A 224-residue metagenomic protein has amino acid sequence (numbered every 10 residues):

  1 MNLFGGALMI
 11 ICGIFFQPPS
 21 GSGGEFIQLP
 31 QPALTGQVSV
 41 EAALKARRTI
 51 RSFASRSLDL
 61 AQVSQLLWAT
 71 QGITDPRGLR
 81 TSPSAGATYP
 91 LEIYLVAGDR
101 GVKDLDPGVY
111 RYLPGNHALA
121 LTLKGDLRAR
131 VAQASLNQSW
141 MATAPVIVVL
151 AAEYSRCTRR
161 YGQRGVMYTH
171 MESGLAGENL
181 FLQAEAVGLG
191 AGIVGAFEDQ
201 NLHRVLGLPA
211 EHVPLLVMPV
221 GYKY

Functional and structural regions predicted by a protein language model:
G5-F15: Bacterial N-terminal signal peptides
F15, P19-A144: N-terminal amphipathic, basic helical "cap/leader" segment at the start of enzyme domains
A33, L150-Y154, Y222: Short, small-residue-rich loop/turn micro-motifs
R47, L66, I93, V146-R156 (+1 more regions): Small-aliphatic-rich amphipathic alpha-helix that forms the alpha element of a beta-alpha
A97-G101, E153-Y154, V220: Short, flexible beta-strand-to-coil junctions
V109-R111, I147-V149, V217-P219: Conserved hydrophobic/aromatic beta-strand scaffold that supports enzyme active sites
T143-P145, L189, E211-V213: Short coil/turn connectors at secondary-structure junctions
G207-Y224: A glycine-rich helix N-cap at a beta->alpha junction
